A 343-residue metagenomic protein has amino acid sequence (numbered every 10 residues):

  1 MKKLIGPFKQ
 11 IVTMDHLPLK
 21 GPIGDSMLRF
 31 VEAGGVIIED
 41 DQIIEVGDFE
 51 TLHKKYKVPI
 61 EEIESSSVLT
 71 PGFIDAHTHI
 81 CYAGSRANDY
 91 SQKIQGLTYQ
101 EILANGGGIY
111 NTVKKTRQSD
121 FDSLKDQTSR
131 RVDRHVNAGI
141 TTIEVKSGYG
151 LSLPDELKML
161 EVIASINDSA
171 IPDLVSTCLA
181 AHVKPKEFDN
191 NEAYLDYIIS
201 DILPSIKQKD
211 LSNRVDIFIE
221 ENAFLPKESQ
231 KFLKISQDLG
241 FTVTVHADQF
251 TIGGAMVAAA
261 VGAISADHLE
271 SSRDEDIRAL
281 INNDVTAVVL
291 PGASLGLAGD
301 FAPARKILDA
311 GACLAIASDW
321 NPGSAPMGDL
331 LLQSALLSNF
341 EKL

Functional and structural regions predicted by a protein language model:
M1-K55: N-terminal metal-binding scaffold of metallo-dependent hydrolase/deaminase domains
F8, V36, D41, S66 (+9 more regions): Divalent metal-coordination and catalytic microenvironments
K9, D238-V243, A260-V261, L290 (+1 more regions): His/Asp/Glu-enriched, well-ordered alpha-helical/loop segment that forms or immediately abuts the divalent-metal
I60, E64-Q127: Metal-associated gating/positioning segment near the N- to mid-region
T112-Q127, D133, T141-I252: Metal-coordinating catalytic core of metallo-dependent amide/deamination hydrolases
D216-N222, T242-Q249, A263-R273, L290-L295: Catalytic beta/alpha-barrel core
G253-G254, E275-D276, A302-P303: Short acidic active-site motifs
